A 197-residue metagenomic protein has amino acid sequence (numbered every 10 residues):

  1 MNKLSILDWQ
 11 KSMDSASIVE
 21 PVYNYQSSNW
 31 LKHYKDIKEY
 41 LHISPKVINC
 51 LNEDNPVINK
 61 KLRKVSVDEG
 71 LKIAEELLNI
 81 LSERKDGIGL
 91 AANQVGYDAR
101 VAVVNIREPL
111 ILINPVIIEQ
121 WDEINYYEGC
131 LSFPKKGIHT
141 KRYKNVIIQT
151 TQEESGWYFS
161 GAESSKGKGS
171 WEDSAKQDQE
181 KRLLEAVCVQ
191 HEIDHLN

Functional and structural regions predicted by a protein language model:
N2-N197: Positively charged
